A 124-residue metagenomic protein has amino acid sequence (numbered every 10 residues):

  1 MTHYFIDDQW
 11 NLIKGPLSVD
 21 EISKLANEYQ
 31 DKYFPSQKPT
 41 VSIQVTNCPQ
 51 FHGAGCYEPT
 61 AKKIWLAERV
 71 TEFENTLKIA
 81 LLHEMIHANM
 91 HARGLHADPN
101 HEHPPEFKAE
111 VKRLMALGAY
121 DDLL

Functional and structural regions predicted by a protein language model:
M1-L12: N-terminal low-structure segments adjacent to metalloprotease catalytic domains across cellular compartments
P16-T40: Zn2+-dependent metallopeptidase catalytic core
S18, I22, E74, K78 (+2 more regions): Hydrophobic (often cysteine-bearing) scaffold residues that line and stabilize catalytic clefts of nucleotide/cofactor
I22, V41-V45, I64-L66, L81-L82: Hydrophobic beta-strand residues in large extracellular and virion-surface proteins
Q44-K63: Catalytic zinc-binding patch centered on the HExxH motif and its immediate surroundings that defines zinc-dependent
I64-L81, L95-A97: Short pre-active-site segment immediately N-terminal to the catalytic Zn-binding motif
A80, E84-A88, A92: Catalytic glutamate of the conserved HExxH
A97-L124: Post-HExxH zinc-binding segment in Zn-dependent metallohydrolases
